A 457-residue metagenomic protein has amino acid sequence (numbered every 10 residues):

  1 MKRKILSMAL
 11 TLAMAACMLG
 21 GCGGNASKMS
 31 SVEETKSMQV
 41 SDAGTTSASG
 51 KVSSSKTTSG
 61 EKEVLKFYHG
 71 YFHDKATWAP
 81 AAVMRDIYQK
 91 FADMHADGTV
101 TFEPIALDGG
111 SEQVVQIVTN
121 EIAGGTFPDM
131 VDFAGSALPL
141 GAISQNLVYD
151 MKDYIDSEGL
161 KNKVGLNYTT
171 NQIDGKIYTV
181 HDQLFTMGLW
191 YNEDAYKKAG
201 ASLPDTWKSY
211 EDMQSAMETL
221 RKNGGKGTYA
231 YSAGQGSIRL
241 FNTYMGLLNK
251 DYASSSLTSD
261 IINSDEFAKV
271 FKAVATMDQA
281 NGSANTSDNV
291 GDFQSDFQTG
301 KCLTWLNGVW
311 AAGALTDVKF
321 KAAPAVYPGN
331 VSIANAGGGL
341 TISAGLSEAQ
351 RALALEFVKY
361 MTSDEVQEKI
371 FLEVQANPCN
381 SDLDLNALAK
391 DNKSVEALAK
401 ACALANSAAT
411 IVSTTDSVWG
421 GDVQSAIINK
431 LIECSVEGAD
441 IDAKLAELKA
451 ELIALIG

Functional and structural regions predicted by a protein language model:
S7, G23-L138, A349-L353, A443-G457: Conserved N-terminal structural module of periplasmic/extracytoplasmic solute-binding proteins
C17-G21: C-terminal motif of bacterial Sec signal peptides marking the signal peptidase cleavage site
V40, G44, A48-V52, F133-M187 (+4 more regions): Hinge/lid segment of periplasmic solute-binding proteins
E63, T316-N377: Extracytoplasmic/periplasmic substrate-recognition and gating elements
M94-K163, K198-G200, Q294-D296, L303-T304 (+1 more regions): Extracytoplasmic "Venus flytrap"/periplasmic binding protein-like
I173-D182, M187, E211-S259, K272 (+1 more regions): Extracytoplasmic/periplasmic solute-binding protein
M217-T219, L257-S287: Glycine-centered hinge/linker elements that transmit conformational signals in sensory and ligand-binding systems
L372-N429, E433: Long, aromatic- and glycine/proline-rich binding clefts that accommodate carbohydrate-like moieties
